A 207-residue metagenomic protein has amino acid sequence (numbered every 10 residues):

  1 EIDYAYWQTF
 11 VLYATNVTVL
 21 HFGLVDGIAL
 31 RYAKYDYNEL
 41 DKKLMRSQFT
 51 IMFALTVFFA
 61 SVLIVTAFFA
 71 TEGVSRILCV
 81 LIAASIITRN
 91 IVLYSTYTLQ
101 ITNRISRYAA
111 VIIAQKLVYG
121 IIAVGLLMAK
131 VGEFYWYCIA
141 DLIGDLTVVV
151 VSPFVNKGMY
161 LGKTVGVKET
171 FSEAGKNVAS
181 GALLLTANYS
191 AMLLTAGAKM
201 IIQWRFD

Functional and structural regions predicted by a protein language model:
E1-T15, F134-Y135, E173-L184, I202-D207: Interfacial/gating helices of multi-pass transporter permease domains
E1-Y4, G73-I77, T102-R107, L117-V150: Membrane-interface helix-loop junctions in multi-pass transport and translocation proteins
Q8-A33, I86-V92, V148-V151, N188-G197: Small-residue-rich midsections of specific transmembrane alpha-helices
T9-F10, A14-A67, G73, I77: Membrane-water interface segments that mark the loop-to-transmembrane alpha-helix transition
A14-T15, M52, L81-I82, I86 (+7 more regions): Residue-level signature of transmembrane alpha-helical cores of multipass secondary-active transporters and flippases
T50-S85, Y135-K157: Short alpha-helical transmembrane segments in multi-pass integral membrane proteins
T88-I112: Membrane-interface junctions at transmembrane-helix termini in multi-pass inner-membrane proteins
S106, K130, F134-D141, V150-A196: Interhelical loop/hinge segments that connect adjacent transmembrane helices in multipass membrane
